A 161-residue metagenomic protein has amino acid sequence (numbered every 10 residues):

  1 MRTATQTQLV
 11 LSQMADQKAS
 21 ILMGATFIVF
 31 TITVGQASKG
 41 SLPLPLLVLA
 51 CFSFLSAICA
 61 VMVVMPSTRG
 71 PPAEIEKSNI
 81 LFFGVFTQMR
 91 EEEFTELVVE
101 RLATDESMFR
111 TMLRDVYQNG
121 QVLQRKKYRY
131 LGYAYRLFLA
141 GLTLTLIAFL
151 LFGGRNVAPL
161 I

Functional and structural regions predicted by a protein language model:
M1, L49-S53, E92: A generic short-segment signal for beta-strand/edge and adjacent turn/coil regions
M1, L9, A60-M62, A103 (+2 more regions): A short linear-motif detector with a strong N-terminal bias
M1, M14, M23, M62-M65 (+3 more regions): Detector for methionine-enriched segments
R2-L9, D16, R114, Q118-Q121 (+1 more regions): Short amphipathic alpha-helical segments with heptad-repeat character
Q6, V10-A73, L131-I161: Alpha-helical transmembrane segments and their immediate juxtamembrane boundary regions in integral membrane proteins
M65-P71, Q88-E92, V116-Q124, G153-A158: Short, highly charged low-complexity linear segments
E74-Q121: Solvent-exposed, non-transmembrane helices and loops of integral membrane proteins
T111-L139: Hydrophobic alpha-helical transmembrane segments and immediately flanking/interface helices in integral membrane
